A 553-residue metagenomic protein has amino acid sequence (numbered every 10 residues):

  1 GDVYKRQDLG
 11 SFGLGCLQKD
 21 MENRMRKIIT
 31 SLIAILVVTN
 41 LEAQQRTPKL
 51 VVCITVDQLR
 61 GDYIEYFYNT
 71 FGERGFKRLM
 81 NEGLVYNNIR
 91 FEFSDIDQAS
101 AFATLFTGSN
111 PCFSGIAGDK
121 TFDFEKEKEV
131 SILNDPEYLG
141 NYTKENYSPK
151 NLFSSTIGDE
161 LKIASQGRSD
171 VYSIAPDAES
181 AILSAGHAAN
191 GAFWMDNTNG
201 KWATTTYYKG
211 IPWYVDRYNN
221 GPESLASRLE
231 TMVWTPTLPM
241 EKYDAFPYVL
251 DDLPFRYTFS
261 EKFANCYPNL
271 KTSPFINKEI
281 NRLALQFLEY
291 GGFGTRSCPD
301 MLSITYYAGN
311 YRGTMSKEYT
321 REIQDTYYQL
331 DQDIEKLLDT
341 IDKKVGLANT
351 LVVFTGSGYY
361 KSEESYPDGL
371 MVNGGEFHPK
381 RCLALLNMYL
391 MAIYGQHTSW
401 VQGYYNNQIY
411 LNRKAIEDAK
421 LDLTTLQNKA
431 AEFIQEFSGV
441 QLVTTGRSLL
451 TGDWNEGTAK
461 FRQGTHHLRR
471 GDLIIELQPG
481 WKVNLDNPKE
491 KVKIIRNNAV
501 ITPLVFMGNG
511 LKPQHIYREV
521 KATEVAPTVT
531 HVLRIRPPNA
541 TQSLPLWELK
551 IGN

Functional and structural regions predicted by a protein language model:
G1-Y4, A43: Short, small-residue-biased leader/transition segments that mark boundaries at the very start of proteins
I28-V37: Sec-dependent N-terminal signal peptides
P48-R60, L79, L105, L161 (+7 more regions): Beta-strand elements within well-structured catalytic alpha/beta cores of enzymes that handle phosphate/sulfate esters
I64-F113, D170-I174: Short, structured active-site-proximal loop/turn typified by the sulfatase FGly-forming signature C/S-X-P-X-R
K77, S154-I163, N406-V443, N509-G510 (+2 more regions): Non-catalytic, well-ordered alpha-helical segments in soluble enzyme domains
N87, D97, K120-K144, A185-H187 (+4 more regions): Secreted, luminal/periplasmic, and some membrane-associated catalytic domains that remodel anionic oxygen-ester
N110, G115-C298, Y307-T314, S438 (+1 more regions): His/Asp/Glu-rich, glycine-adjacent segments that coordinate divalent cations and/or stabilize oxyanion chemistry on
W481-H515: Low-complexity, glycine/alanine/valine/leucine- and proline-rich hydrophobic stretches
